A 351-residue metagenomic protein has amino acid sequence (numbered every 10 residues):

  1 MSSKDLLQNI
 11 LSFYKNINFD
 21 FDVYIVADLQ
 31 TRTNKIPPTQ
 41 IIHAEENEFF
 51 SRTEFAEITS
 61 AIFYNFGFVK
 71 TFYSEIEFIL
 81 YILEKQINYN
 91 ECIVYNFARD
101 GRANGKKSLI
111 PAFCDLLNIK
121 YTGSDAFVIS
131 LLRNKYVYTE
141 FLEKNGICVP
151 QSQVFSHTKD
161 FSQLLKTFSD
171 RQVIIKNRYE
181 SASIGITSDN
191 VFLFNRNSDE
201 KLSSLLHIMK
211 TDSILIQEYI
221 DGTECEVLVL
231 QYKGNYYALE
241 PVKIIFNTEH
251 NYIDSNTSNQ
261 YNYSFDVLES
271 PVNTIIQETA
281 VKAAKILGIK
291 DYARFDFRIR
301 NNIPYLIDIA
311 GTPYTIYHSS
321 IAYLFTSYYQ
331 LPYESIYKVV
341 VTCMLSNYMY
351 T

Functional and structural regions predicted by a protein language model:
M1-L29, Y73-I79: Short N-terminal or domain-adjacent regulatory/targeting segments
S2, I17, F21-Y24, E84-I87 (+2 more regions): Active-site nucleotide/adenylate-binding loops and adjacent lid/helix of ATP-dependent enzymes
S2, L6, E269-T351: ATP-dependent carboxylate activation and anion-phosphoryl transfer catalytic cores that bind Mg-ATP to form
L29-T31, R99-R102, R178-E180, T312: Short glycine-rich anion-binding loops that position phosphate/pyrophosphate groups of nucleotides and phosphorylated
R32-F55: Glycine- and acidic-residue-enriched helix-capping/strand-helix junction motifs
E48-V154: Conserved N-proximal alpha/beta basic substrate-recognition cap immediately N-terminal to, or forming the N-lobe
N195-P271, E278, I299, P304-Y305: Phosphate-binding site of ATP-dependent enzymes
